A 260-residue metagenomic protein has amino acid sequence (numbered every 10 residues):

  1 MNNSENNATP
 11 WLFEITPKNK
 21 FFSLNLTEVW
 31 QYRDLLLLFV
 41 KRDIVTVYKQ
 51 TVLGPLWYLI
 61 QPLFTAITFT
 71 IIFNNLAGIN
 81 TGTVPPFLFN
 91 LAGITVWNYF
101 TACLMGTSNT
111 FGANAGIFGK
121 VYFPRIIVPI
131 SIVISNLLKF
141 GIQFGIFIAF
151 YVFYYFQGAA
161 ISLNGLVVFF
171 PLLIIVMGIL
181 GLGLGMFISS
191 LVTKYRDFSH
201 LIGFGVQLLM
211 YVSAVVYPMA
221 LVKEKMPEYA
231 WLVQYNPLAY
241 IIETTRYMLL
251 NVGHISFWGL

Functional and structural regions predicted by a protein language model:
M1-L260: Hydrophobic transmembrane alpha-helices and immediately adjacent juxtamembrane helices of multi-pass inner-membrane
